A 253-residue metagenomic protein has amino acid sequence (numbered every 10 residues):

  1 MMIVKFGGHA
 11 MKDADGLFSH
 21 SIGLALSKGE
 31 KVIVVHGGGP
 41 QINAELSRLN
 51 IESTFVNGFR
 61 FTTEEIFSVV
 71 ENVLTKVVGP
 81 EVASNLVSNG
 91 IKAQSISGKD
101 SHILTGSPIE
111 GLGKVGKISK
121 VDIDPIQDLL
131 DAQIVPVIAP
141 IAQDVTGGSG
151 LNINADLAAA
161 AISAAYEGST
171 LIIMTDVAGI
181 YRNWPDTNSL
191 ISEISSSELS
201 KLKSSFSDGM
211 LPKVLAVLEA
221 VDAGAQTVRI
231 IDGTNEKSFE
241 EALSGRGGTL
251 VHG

Functional and structural regions predicted by a protein language model:
M1-G253: C-terminal catalytic "cap/lid" subdomain
